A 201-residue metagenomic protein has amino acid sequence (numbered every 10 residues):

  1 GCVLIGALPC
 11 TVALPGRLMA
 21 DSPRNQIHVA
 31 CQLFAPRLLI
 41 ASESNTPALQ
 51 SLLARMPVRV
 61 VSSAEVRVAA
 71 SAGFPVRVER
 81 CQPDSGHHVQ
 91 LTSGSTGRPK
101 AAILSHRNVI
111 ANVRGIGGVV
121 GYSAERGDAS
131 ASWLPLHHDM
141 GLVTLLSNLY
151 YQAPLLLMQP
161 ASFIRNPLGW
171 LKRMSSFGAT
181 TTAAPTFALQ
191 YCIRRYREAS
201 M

Functional and structural regions predicted by a protein language model:
G1, A13, W133-D139, A161-S162: Conserved AMP-binding
C2-P9, V109, T144-L149: Short hydrophobic alpha-helical segments of the AMP-binding
V3-L38, K100-I103, P154-A161: Short beta-strand->loop structural element characteristic of the AMP-binding/adenylate-forming
N25, S63-G86: Flexible, low-complexity linker/hinge segments
A35-R37, L53-A69, D128-A131, L156 (+2 more regions): Conserved helix-loop-beta element of the AMP-binding
A41-A48, S162, A179-M201: Adenylate-forming
V76-D84, V89-W133, T144, Y151-A153: Conserved adenylate-forming
N112-A129, D139-T180, Y191, R195-Y196: Conserved AMP-binding/adenylation subdomain of ANL enzymes
